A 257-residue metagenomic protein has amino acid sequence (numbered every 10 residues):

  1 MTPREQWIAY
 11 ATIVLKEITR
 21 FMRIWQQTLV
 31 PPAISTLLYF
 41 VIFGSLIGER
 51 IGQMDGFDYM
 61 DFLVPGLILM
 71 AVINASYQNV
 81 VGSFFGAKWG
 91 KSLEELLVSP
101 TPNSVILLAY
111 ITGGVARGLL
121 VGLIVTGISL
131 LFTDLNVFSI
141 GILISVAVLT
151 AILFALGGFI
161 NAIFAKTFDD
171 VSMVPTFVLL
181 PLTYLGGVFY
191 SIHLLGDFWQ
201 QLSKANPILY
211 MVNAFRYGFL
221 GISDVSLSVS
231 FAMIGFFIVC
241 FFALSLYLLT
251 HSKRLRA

Functional and structural regions predicted by a protein language model:
M1-A257: Hydrophobic transmembrane alpha-helices and immediately adjacent juxtamembrane helices of multi-pass inner-membrane
